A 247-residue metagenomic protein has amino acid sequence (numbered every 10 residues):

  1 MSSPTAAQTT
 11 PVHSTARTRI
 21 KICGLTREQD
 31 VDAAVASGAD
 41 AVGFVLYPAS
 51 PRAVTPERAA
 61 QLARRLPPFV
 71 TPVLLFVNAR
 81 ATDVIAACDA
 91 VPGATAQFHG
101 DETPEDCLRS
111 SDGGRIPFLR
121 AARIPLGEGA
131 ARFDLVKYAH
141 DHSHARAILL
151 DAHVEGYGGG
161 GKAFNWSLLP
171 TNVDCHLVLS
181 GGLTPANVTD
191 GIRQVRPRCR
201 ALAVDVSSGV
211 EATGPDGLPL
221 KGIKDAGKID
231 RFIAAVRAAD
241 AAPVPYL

Functional and structural regions predicted by a protein language model:
M1-C23, V244-L247: N-terminal amphipathic alpha-helix/helix-capping segment at the start of soluble metabolic enzymes
R19, P185-R193: A short, acidic, amphipathic alpha-helical segment used as a generic capping/interface helix at domain edges
K21-A33, S37: N-terminal beta1-alpha1 ligand-phosphate binding loop
A34, A96, I148, V206 (+1 more regions): Residue-level signal for inorganic ion chemistry
V35-A36, C88-D89, H140-D141, I192 (+1 more regions): Non-catalytic positions within long, well-ordered alpha-helices that form the structural scaffold/packing of enzyme
A39-P51, Q97-T103, H153-V154, G159 (+1 more regions): Glycine-rich phosphate-binding active-site loops on the catalytic face of alpha/beta enzymes
L46-S50, A63-N187, E211: Conserved anion-binding
P56-L66, R109-S110, I192, S207 (+1 more regions): C-terminal helical cap(s) of enzyme catalytic domains, especially alpha/beta-barrels
